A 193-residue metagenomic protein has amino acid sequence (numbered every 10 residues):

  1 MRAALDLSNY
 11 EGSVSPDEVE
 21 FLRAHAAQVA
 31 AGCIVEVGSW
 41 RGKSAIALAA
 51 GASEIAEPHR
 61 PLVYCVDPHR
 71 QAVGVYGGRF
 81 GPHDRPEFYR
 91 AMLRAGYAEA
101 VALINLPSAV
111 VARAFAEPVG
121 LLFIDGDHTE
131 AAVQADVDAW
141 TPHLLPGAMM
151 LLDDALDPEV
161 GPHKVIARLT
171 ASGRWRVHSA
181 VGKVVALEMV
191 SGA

Functional and structural regions predicted by a protein language model:
R2-N9, S13, V19-A193: S-adenosylmethionine/decaboxylated-SAM
